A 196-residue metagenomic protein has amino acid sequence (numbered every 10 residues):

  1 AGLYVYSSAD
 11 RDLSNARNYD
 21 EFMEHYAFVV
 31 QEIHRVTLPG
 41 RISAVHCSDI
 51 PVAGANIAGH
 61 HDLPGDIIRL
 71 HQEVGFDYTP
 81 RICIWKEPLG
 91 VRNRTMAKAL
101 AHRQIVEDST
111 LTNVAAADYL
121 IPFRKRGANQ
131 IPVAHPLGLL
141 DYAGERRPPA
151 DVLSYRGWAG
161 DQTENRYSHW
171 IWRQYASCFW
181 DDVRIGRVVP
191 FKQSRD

Functional and structural regions predicted by a protein language model:
A1-D196: Core catalytic lobe of class I
